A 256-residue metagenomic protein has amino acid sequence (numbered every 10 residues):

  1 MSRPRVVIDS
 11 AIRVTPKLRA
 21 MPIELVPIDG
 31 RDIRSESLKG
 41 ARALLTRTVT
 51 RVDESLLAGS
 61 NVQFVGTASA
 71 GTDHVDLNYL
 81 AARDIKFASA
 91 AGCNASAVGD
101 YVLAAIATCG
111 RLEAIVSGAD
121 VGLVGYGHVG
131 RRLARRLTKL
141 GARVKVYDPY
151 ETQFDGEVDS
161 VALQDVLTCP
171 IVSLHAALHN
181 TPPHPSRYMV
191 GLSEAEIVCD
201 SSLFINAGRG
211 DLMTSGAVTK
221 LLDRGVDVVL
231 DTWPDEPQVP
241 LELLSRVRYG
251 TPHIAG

Functional and structural regions predicted by a protein language model:
M1-A41: N-terminal glycine-/charge-rich "phosphate-binding" loop or analogous flexible N-terminal tail
R3, S117-D120, L192, S201: Phosphate-coordination loops involved in phosphoryl transfer and adenosine-cofactor binding
P16, S89-A97, Y101, T168 (+3 more regions): C-terminal helix-to-coil terminal segments
R42-A114: Phosphate/diphosphate ligand-binding glycine-rich loop within oxidoreductases
R51-L56, E151-E242: Rossmann-like adenosine-cofactor binding region
G59-F64, R83-I85, A142, D200-S202 (+1 more regions): A short helix->loop->beta-strand "cap" motif at the edges of active sites that frequently abuts
A91, G99, S117-T138: Glycine-rich adenosine-cofactor-binding loop
K139-G156: NAD(P)-binding Rossmann-fold cofactor-contacting core
